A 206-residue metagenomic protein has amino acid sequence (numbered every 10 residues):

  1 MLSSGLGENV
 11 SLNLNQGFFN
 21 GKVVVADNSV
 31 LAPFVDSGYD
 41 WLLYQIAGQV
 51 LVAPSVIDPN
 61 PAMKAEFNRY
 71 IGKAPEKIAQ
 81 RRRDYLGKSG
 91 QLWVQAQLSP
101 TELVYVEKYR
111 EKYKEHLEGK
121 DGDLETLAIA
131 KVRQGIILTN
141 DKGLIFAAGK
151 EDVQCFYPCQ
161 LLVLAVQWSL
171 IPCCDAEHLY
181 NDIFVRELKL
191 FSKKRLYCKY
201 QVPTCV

Functional and structural regions predicted by a protein language model:
L2-G135, K142, Q160-V163, E177-F184 (+1 more regions): Active-site-proximal, substrate-binding regions of enzyme catalytic domains and RNA-binding/basic surfaces
P61, A147-A148, V166: Short secondary-structure boundary/hinge segments and terminal tails
T139-E151: Basic (Lys/Arg-enriched) interaction patch that binds polyanionic ligands
G149-V153, W168-I171: Short secondary-structure transition/capping segments
P158-P172: Long, charge-dense
